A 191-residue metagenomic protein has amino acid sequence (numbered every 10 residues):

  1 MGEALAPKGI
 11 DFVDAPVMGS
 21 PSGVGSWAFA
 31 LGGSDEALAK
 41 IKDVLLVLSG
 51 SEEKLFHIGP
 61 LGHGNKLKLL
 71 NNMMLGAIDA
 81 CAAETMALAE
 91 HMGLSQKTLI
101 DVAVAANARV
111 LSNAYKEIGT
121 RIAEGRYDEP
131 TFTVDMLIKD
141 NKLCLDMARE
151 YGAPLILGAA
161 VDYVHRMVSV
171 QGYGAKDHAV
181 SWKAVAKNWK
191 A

Functional and structural regions predicted by a protein language model:
M1-M73: Rossmann-fold dinucleotide-binding core
K8, K190-A191: Eukaryotic N-terminal targeting leaders
H63-W189: Helical "substrate-binding/catalytic lid" subdomain of Rossmann-like NAD(P)-dependent dehydrogenases/reductases
